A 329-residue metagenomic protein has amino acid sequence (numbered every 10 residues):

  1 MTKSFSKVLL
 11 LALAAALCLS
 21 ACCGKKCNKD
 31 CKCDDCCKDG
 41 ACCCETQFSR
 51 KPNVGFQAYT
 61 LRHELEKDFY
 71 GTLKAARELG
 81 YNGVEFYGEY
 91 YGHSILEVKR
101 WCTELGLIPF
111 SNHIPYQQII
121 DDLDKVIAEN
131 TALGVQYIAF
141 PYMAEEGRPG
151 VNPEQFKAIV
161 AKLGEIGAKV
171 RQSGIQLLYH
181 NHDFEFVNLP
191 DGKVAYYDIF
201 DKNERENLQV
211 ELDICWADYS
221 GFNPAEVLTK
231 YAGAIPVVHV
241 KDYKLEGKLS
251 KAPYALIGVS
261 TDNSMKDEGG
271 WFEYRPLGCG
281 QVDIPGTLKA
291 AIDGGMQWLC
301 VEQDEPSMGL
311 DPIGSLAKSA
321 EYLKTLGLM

Functional and structural regions predicted by a protein language model:
M1-L10: Bacterial N-terminal signal peptides that target proteins for export
L19-A21: C-terminal motif of bacterial Sec signal peptides marking the signal peptidase cleavage site
C23-K25: Bacterial signal peptide processing site
K29, G40-Y137, E321-M329: N-terminal pre-domain/capping segments
P52-Q57, V84-F86, P109-I114, I138-F140 (+4 more regions): Hydrophobic faces of well-ordered beta-strands that scaffold small-molecule active sites in alpha/beta enzyme cores
L61-K67, E85-L96, I114-D122, E146-G150 (+6 more regions): Acidic-and-aromatic substrate-binding clefts and catalytic sites of carbohydrate-active enzymes
Y116-V210, I313: Active-site acidic/histidine proton-transfer and metal-coordination neighborhood in alpha/beta enzyme cores
Q172-R275: Acidic/histidine-rich catalytic cores of soluble enzymes
